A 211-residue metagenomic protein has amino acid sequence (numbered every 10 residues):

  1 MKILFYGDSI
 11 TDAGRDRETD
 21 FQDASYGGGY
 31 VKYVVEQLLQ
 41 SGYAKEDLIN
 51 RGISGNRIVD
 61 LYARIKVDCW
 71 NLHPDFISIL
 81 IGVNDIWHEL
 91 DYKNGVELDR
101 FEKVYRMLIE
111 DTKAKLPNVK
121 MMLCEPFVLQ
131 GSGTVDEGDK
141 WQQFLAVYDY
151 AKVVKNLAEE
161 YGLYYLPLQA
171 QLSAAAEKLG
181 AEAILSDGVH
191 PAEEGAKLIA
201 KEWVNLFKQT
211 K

Functional and structural regions predicted by a protein language model:
M1-G52, K66-H73: Serine-esterase "nucleophile elbow" of acetyl-processing enzymes
Y33-A44, D60-K211: Alpha-helical cap/lid subdomain in secreted, periplasmic, or secretory-pathway luminal O-acyl-processing enzymes
I53-I58: Functional beta-strand-loop-alpha-helix junction segments that form "active/interaction loops" within catalytic
